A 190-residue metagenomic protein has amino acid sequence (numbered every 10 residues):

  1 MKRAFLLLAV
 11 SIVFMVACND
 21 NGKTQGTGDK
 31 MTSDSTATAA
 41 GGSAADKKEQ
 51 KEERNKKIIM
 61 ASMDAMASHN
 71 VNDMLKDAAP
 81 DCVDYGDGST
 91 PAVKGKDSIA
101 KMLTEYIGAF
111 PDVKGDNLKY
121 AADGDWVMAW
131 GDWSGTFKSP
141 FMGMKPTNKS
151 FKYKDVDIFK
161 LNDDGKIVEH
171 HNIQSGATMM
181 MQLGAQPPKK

Functional and structural regions predicted by a protein language model:
M1-A4: Positively charged n-region of N-terminal signal peptides that target proteins for export
F14-A17: C-terminal motif of bacterial Sec signal peptides marking the signal peptidase cleavage site
N19-N72, K76, P80, P188-K190: Short, low-complexity N-terminal intrinsically disordered segments enriched in polar/charged residues
I59-S62, D73-L75, C82, G95 (+4 more regions): Hydrophobic pocket/interface hotspot
N72-G124: A solvent-exposed, acidic/Ser-Thr-rich amphipathic alpha-helical stretch
A78, A121, W133-G135, Q174: Short beta-strand segments enriched in hydrophobic/aromatic residues within well-folded beta-rich domains
M128, K152-M181: Short beta-strand edge/turn micro-motifs at domain boundaries
D132-D164: Exposed beta-sheet edge and beta->alpha loop/turn motif
